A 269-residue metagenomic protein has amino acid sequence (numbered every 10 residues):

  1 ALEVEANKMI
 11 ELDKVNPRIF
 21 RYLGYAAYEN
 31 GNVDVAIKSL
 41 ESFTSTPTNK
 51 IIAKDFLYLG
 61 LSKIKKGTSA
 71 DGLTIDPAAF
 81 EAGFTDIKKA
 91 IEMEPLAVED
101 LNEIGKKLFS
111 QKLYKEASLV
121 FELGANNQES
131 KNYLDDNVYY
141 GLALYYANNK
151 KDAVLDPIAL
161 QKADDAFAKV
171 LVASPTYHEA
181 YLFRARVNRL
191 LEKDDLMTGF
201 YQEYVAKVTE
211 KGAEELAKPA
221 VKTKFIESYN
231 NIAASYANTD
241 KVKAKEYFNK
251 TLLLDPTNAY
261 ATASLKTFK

Functional and structural regions predicted by a protein language model:
A1-K243, L253, Y260-K269: Alpha-solenoid helical repeat scaffolds
